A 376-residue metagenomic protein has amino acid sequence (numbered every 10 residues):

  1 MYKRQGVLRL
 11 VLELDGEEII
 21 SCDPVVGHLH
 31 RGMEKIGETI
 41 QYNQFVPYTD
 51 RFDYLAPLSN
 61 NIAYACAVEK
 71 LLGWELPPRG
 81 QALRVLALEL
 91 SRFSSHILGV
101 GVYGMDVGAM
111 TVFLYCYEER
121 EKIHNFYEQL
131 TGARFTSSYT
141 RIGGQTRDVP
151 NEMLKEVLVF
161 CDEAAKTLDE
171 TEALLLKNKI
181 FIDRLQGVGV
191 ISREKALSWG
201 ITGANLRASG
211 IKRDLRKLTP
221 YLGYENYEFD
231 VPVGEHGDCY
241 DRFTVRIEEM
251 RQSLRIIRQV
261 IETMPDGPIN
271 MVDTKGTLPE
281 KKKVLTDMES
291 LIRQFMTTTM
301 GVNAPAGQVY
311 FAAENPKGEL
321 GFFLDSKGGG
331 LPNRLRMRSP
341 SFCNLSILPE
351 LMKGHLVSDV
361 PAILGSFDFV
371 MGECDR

Functional and structural regions predicted by a protein language model:
K3-R376: Metal/cofactor-centered catalytic core regions of large enzymes
